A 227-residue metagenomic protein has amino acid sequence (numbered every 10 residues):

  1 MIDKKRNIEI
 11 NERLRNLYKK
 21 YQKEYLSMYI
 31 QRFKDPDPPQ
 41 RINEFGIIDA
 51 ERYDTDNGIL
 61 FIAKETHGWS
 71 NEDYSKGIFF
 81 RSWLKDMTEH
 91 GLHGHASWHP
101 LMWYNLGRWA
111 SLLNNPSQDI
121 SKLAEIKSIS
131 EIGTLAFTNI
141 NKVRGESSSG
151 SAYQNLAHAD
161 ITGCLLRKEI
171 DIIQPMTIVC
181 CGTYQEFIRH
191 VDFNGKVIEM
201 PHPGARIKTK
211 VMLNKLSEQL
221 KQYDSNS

Functional and structural regions predicted by a protein language model:
I2-E12, I140-S227: Glycine/proline-rich loop-helix segments at beta-alpha junctions forming the active-site rim of enzyme cores
I2-I173: A polyanion-binding, active-site-adjacent surface
